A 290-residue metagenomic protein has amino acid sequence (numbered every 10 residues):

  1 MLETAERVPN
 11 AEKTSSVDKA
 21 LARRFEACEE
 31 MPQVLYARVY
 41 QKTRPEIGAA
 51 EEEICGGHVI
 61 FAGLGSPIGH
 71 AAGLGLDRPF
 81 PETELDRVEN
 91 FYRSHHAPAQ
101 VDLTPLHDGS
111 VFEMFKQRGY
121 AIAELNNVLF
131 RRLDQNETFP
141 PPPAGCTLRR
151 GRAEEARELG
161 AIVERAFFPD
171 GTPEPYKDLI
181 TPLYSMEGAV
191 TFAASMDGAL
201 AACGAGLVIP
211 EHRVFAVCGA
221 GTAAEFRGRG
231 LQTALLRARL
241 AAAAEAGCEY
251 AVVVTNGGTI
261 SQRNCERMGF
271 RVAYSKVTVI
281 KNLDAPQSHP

Functional and structural regions predicted by a protein language model:
M1-R93: N-terminal charged segments
L2-A37, G73, N126, N136-T181 (+3 more regions): Short amphipathic alpha-helix that is part of the acyltransferase structural core
L35-E46, D108-S110, M114, G171-S195 (+1 more regions): Active-site rim helix/loop that mediates acceptor-substrate recognition in acyltransferases
A50-C55, E113-A121, V190-G204: Conserved beta-hairpin
A62-A71, A123, V208-V217, R227: A conserved beta-turn-beta hairpin within the catalytic core of GNAT-like acetyltransferases that forms part
L76-A156, V254, S261, V277-K281: Acyl-donor-binding surface of acyltransferase catalytic domains
P81-N90, G219-A224, G228-E245, R267: Conserved acetyl-CoA-binding loop-helix of GNAT-fold acetyltransferases
G171-E225: A conserved beta-strand-loop-helix scaffold within acyl/acetyltransferase catalytic domains
